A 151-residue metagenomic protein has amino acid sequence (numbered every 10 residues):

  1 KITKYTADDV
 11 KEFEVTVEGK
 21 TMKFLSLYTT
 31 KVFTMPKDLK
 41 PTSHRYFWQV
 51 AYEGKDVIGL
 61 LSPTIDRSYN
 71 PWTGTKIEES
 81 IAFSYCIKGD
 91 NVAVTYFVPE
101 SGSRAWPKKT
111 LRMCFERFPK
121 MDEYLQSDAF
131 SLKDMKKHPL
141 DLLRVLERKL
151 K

Functional and structural regions predicted by a protein language model:
K1-D122: Aromatic-patch recognition
C114-K151: C-terminal partner/receptor-binding element of secreted or periplasmic proteins
